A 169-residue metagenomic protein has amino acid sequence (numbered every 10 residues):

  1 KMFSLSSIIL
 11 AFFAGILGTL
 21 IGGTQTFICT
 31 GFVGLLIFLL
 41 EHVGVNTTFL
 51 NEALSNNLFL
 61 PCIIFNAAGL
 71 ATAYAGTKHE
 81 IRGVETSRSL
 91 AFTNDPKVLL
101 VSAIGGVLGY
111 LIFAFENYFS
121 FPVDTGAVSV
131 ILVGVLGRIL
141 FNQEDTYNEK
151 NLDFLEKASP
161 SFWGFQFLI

Functional and structural regions predicted by a protein language model:
S6-E116: Early transmembrane hairpin of solute transport permeases
T24, F121-T125, Q143-E144: Flexible hinge motifs at transmembrane-helix junctions and intramembrane kinks/re-entrant loops in multi-pass membrane
I28-F32, T146-L152: Interfacial/capping segments of alpha-helical transmembrane domains
S55-A67, F121-L136: Alpha-helical transmembrane segments
G69-R82, I131-E149: Membrane-water interface of transmembrane alpha-helices
T93-V98, L152-I169: Membrane-water interface at loop-to-transmembrane-helix junctions
G106-I112, A127-V130, G134, F141: A membrane-topology feature that recognizes alpha-helical transmembrane segments and their immediate juxtamembrane
